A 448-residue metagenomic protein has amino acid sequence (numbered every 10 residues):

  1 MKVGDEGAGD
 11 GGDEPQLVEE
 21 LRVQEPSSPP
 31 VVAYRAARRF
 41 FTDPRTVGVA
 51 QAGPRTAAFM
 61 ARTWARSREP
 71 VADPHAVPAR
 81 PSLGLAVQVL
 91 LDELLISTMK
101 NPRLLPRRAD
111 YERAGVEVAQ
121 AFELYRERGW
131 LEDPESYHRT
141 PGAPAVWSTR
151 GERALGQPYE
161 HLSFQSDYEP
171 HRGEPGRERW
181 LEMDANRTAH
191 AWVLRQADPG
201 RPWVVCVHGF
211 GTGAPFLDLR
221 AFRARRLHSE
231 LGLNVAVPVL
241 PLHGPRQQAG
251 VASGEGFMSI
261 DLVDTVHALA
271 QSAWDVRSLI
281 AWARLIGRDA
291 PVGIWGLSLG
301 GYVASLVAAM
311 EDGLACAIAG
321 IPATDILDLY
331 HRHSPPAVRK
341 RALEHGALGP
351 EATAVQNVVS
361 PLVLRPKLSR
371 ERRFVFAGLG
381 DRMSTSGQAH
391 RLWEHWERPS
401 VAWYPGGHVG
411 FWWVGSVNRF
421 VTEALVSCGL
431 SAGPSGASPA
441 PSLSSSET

Functional and structural regions predicted by a protein language model:
M1-G176, P439-T448: N-terminal targeting or regulatory segments adjacent to alpha/beta-hydrolase or S9 domains
R201-G209: Short beta-strand element of the alpha/beta-hydrolase
H208-A270: Cap/lid segment of the alpha/beta-hydrolase catalytic domain
G287-L297: Alpha/beta-hydrolase fold nucleophile elbow
G296-G300, A304: Gly/Ala-rich beta-loop-alpha elbow adjacent to hydrolase catalytic centers
S305-E351, W403: Hydrolase active-site cap/lid region
L329-Q388, E394: The feature captures the conserved acid-bearing segment of alpha/beta-hydrolase catalytic domains
G407-N418: Catalytic histidine-centered segment of alpha/beta-hydrolase-like enzymes
